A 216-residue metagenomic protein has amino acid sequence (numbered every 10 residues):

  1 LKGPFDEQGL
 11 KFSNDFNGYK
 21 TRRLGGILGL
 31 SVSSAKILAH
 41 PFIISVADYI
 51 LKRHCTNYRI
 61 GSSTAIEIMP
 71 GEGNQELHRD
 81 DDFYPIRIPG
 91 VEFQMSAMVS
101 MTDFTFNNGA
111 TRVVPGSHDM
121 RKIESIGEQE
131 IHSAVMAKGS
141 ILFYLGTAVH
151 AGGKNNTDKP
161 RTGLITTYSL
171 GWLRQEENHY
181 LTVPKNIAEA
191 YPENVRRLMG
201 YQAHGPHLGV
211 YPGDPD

Functional and structural regions predicted by a protein language model:
L1-L77, F83-Y84: Non-heme Fe(II)-dependent double-stranded beta-helix
A35-H40, G90, A134-M136, T157: Aromatic-acidic/polar surface patches that form glycan- and anion
P41-S45, M95, A137: A structural signal for well-ordered alpha-helical segments within the folded catalytic domains of diverse enzymes
R59, V91-F93, D158-P160: A short, structural micro-pattern
R59-G61, V113, F143-Y144: A structural signal for short, well-ordered beta-strand segments and their strand-loop junctions that often border
S62-A65, A97-V99, L164-Y168: A structural signal for short, well-ordered beta-strand segments
E72-M136, L173-V183: Catalytic core of non-heme Fe(II) oxygenases with the double-stranded beta-helix
M120-F143, T147-A148, G153-D216: Conserved double-stranded beta-helix
